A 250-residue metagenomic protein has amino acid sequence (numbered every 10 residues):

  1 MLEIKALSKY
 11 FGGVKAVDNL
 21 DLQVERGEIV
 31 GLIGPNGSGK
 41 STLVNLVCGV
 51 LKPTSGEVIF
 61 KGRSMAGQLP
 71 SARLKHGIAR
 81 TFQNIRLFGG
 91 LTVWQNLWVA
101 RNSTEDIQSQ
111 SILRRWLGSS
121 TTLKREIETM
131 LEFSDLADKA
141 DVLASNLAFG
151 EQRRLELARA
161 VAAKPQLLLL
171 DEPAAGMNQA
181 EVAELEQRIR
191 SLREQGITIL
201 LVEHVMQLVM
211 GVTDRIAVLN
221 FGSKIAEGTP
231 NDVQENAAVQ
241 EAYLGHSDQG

Functional and structural regions predicted by a protein language model:
M1-G250: Glycine-rich phosphate-binding loops of nucleotide-dependent enzymes
